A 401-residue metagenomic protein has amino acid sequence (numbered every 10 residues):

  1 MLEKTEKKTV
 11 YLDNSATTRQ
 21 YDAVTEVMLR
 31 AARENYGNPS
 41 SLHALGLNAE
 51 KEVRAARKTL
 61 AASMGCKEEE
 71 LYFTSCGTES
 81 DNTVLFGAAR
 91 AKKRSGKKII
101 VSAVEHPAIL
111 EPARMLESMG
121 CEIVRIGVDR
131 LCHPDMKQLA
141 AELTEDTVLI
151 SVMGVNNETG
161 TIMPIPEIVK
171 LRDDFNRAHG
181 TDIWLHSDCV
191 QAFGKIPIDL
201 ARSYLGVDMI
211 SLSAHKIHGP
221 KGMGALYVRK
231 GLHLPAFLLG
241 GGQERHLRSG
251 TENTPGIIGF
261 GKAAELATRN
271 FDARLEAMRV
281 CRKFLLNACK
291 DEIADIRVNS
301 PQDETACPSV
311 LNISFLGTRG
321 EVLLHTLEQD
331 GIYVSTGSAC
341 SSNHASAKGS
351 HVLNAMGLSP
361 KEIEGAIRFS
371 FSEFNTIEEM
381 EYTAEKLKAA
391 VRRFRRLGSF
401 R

Functional and structural regions predicted by a protein language model:
M1-R401: Pyridoxal 5′-phosphate
